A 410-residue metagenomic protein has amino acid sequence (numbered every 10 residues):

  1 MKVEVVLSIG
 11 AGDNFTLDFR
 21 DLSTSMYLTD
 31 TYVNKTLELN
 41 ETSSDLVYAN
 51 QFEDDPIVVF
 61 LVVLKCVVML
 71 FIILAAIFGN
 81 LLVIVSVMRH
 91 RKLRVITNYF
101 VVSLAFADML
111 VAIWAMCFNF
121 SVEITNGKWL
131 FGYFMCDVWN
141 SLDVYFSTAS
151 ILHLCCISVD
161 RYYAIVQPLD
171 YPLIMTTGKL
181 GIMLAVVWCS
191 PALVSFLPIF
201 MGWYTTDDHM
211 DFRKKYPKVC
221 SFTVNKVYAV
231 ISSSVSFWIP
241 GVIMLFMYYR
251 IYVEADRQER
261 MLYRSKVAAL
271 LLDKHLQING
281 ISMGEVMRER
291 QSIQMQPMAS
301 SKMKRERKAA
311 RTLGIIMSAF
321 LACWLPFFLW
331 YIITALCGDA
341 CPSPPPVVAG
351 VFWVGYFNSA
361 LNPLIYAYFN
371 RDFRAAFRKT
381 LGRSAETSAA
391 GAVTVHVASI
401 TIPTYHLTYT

Functional and structural regions predicted by a protein language model:
M1-F78: Extracellular N-terminal segment of 7TM GPCRs
K2-V33, Y252-S301: Intrinsically disordered, low-complexity cytoplasmic regulatory segments of eukaryotic proteins
L46-D55, G127-V144, L173-G181, W188-L245 (+2 more regions): Loop architecture of class A 7-transmembrane GPCRs
V58-L70, L93-V159, Y163-L180, V219: Extracellular TM2-ECL1-early TM3 structural module of rhodopsin-like
M69, V111-N126, N140, S150-L154 (+4 more regions): Helix-to-loop junction signature of class
L154-V166, P198-D207, S233-L270, T312-I333 (+1 more regions): Class A (rhodopsin-like) GPCR signature focused on the TM5-ICL3 interface and adjacent 7TM helical core
S221, K226-P240, F327-P363: Extracellular loop 3-seventh transmembrane helix
D256, Y368-H406: Membrane-proximal cytoplasmic C-terminal regulatory module of class A 7TM GPCRs
